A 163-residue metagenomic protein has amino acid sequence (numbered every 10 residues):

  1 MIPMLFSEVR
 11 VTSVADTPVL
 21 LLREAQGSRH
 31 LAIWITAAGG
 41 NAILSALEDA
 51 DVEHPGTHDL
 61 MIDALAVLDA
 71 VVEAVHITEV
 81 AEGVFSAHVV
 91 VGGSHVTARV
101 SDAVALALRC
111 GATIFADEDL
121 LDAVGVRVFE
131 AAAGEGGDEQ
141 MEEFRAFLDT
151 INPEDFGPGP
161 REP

Functional and structural regions predicted by a protein language model:
M1-P163: Divalent-cation
